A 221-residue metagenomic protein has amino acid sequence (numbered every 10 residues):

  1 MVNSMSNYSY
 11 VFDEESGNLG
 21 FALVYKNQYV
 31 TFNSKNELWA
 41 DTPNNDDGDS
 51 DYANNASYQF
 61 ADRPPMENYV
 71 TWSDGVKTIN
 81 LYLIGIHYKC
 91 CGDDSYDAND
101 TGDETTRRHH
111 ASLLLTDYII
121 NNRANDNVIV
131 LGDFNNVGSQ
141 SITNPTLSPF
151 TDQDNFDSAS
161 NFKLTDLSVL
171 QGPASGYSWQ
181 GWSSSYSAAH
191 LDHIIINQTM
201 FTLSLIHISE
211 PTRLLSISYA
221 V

Functional and structural regions predicted by a protein language model:
M1-L205, S209, R213, S218: Divalent cation-coordinating acidic motifs and surrounding scaffolds that mediate Ca2+/Mg2+/Mn2+/Zn2+-dependent binding
